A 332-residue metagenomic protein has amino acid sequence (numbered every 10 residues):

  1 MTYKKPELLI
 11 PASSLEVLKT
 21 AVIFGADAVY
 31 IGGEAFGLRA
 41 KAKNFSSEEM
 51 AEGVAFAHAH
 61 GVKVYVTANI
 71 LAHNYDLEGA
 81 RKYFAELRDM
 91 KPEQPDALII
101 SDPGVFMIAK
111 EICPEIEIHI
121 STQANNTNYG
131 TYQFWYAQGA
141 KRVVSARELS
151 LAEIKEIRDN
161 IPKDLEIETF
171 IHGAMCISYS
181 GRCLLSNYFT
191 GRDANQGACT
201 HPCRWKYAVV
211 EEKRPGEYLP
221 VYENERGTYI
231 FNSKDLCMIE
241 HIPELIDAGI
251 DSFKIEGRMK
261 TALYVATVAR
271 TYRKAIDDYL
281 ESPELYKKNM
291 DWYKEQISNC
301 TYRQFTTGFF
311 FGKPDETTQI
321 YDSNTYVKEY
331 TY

Functional and structural regions predicted by a protein language model:
M1-F24, A28-L38, G53-V54, H60-K91 (+4 more regions): Surface-exposed amphipathic alpha-helical tracts and adjacent flexible/coil segments at the periphery of soluble enzymes
A40-F56: Glycine-rich, positively charged N-terminal anion/phosphate-binding segment
G104-V105: Alpha-helix capping/helix-boundary segments
Y129-G130: Conserved nucleotide-cofactor-binding alpha/beta core module
